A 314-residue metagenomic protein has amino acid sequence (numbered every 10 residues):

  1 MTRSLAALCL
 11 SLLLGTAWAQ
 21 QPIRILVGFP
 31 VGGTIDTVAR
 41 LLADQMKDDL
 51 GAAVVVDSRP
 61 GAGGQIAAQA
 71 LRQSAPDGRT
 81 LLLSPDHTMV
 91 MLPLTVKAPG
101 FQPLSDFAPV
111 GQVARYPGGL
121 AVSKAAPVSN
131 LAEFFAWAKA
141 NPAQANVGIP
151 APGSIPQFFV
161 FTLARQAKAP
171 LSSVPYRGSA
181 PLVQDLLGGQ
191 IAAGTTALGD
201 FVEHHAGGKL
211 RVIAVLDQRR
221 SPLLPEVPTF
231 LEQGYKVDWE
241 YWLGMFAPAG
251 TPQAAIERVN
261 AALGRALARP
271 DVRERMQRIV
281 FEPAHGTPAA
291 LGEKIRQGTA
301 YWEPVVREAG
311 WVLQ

Functional and structural regions predicted by a protein language model:
S4-T16: Bacterial N-terminal signal peptides
W18-D106, Q144, P152, R165-T195 (+2 more regions): N-terminal (or domain-start) structured segment
Q20-P22, Q166, Q253-Q314: An extracytoplasmic/periplasmic, membrane-proximal ligand-sensing/linker region
I23-I25, G32, A39, V56 (+12 more regions): Residue-level signal for nonpolar/aromatic packing positions in well-ordered secondary structure
Q73-R79, L94-P181, W242-R275: Hinge/capping helix and adjacent helix->loop/strand transition within the periplasmic-binding protein
L83-T88, I149, S179, T196-F201 (+3 more regions): Beta->alpha turn/N-cap motifs
T88-K97, T162-Q166, A193-P225: A ligand-binding cleft/hinge motif common to bilobed small-molecule-binding domains
R115, F201-A268, A300: C-terminal lobe and pocket-closing loops of periplasmic/extracytoplasmic Venus-flytrap solute-binding proteins
